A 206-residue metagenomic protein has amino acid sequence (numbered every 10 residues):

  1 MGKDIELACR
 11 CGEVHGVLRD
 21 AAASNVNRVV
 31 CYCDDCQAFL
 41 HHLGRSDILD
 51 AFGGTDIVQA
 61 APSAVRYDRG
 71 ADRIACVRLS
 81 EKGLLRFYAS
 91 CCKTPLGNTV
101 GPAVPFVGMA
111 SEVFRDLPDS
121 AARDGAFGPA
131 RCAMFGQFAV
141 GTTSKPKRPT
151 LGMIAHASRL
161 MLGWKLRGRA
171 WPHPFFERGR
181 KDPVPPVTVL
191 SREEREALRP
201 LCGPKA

Functional and structural regions predicted by a protein language model:
M1-A8, V14-A206: A short Gly-Trp-Pro
